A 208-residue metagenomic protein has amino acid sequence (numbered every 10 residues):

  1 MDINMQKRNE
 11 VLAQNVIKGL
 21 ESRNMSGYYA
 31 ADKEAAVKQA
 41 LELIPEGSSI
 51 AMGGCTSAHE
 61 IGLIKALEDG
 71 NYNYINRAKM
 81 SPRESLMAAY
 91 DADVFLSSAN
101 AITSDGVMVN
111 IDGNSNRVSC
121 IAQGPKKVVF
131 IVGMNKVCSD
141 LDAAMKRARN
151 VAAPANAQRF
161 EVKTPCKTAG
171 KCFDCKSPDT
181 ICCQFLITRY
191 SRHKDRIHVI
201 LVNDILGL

Functional and structural regions predicted by a protein language model:
M1-N9: Glycine- and acidic-residue-enriched helix-capping/strand-helix junction motifs
I3, M25-G27, M134: Short, flexible active-site loop motifs that bind/organize anionic cofactors or intermediates
N9-L96: N-terminal active-site beta-alpha-beta segment that forms phosphate/nucleotide-binding and substrate-recognition loops
Y90-L208: Conserved phosphate- and dinucleotide-binding cores of soluble alpha/beta proteins, encompassing both enzyme active
